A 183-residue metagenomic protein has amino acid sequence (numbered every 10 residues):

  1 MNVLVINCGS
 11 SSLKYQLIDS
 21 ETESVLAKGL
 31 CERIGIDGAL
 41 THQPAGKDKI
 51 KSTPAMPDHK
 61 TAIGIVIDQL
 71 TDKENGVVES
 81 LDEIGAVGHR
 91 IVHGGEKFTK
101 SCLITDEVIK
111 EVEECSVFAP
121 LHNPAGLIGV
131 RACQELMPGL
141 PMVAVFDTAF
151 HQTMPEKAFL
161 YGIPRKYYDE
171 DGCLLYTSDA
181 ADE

Functional and structural regions predicted by a protein language model:
M1-V3: Extreme N-terminal starter segment of soluble prokaryotic enzymes
N7, C31, V87, D147: Residue-level signal for inorganic ion chemistry
S12-M56: Short glycine-rich, Thr/Ser-proximal phosphate-binding strand/loop in the N-terminal lobe of ATP-dependent enzymes
D37-G85, G129: Conserved active-site "lid/cap" helical segment
G76-H122, V143, F150-L160: Short beta-strand-loop/turn "lid" adjacent to the catalytic site in phosphate-handling enzymes
G129-M142: A structural motif corresponding to the C-terminal end of an alpha-helix and its immediate exit/capping segment
K166-L174: Acidic, His- and aromatic-enriched active-site or binding-groove loops in soluble protein domains that engage sugars
Y176-E183: Conserved small/polar residues in nucleotide/adenosyl-binding loops
